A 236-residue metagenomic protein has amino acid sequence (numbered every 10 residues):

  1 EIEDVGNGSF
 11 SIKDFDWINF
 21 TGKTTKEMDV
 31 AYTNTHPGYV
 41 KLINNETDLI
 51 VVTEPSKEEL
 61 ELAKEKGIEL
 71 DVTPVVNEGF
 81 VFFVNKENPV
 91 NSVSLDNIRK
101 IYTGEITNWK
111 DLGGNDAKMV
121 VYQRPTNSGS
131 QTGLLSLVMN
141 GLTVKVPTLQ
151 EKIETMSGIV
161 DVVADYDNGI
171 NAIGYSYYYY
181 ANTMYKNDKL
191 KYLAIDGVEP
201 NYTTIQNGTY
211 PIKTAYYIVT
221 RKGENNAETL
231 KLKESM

Functional and structural regions predicted by a protein language model:
E1-M236: Exported/periplasmic ABC-transporter solute-binding proteins
